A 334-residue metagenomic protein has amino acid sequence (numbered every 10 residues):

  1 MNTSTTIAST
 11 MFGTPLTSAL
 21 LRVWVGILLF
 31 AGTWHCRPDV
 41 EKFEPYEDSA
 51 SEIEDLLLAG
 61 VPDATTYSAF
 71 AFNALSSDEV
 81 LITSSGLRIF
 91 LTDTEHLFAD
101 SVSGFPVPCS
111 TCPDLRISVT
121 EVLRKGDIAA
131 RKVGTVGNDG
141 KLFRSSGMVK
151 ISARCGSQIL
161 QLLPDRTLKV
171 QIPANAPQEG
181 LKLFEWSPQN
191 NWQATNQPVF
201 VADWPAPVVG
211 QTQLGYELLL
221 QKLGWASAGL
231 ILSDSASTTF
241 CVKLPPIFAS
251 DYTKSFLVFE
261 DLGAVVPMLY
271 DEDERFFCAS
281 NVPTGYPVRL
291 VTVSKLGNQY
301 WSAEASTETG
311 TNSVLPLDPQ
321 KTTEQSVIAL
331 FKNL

Functional and structural regions predicted by a protein language model:
M1-A19: N-terminal secretory signal peptides that target proteins for export/translocation
L20-G26: Sec-dependent signal peptide recognition, specifically the positively charged N-region followed immediately by
G32-H35: C-terminal motif of bacterial Sec signal peptides marking the signal peptidase cleavage site
R37-I89, T94-L334: Proteolytic cleavage junctions
